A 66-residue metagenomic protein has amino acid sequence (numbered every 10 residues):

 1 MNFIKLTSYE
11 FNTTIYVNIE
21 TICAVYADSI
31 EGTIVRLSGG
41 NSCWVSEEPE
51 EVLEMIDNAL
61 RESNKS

Functional and structural regions predicted by a protein language model:
M1-S66: Eukaryotic intrinsically disordered, low-complexity regulatory linkers and tails enriched in Ser/Thr/Pro
